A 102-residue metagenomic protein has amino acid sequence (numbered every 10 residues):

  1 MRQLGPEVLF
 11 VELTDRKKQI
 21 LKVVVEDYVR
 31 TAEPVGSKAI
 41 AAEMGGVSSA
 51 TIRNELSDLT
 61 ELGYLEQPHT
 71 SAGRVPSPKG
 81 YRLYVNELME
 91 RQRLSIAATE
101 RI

Functional and structural regions predicted by a protein language model:
R2-K22: Short alpha-helical segments that sit at the start of domains
K22-V23, K38: N-terminal phosphate-binding or glycine-rich loops at protein starts, especially the Walker A/P-loop of NTPases
V23-D27, L83: Short amphipathic alpha-helical elements of helix-turn-helix/winged-helix folds
T31-A42: Short acidic, hydrophobic short linear motifs in intrinsically disordered regions
T51-I52, G80: Hydrophobic alpha-helical bundles that form the membrane domains of multi-pass transporters
R53-S57: Short, hydrophobic-biased segments on the C-terminal half of alpha helices that form "recognition helices"
D58-I102: HTH-adjacent hinge/linker in prokaryotic transcriptional regulators
